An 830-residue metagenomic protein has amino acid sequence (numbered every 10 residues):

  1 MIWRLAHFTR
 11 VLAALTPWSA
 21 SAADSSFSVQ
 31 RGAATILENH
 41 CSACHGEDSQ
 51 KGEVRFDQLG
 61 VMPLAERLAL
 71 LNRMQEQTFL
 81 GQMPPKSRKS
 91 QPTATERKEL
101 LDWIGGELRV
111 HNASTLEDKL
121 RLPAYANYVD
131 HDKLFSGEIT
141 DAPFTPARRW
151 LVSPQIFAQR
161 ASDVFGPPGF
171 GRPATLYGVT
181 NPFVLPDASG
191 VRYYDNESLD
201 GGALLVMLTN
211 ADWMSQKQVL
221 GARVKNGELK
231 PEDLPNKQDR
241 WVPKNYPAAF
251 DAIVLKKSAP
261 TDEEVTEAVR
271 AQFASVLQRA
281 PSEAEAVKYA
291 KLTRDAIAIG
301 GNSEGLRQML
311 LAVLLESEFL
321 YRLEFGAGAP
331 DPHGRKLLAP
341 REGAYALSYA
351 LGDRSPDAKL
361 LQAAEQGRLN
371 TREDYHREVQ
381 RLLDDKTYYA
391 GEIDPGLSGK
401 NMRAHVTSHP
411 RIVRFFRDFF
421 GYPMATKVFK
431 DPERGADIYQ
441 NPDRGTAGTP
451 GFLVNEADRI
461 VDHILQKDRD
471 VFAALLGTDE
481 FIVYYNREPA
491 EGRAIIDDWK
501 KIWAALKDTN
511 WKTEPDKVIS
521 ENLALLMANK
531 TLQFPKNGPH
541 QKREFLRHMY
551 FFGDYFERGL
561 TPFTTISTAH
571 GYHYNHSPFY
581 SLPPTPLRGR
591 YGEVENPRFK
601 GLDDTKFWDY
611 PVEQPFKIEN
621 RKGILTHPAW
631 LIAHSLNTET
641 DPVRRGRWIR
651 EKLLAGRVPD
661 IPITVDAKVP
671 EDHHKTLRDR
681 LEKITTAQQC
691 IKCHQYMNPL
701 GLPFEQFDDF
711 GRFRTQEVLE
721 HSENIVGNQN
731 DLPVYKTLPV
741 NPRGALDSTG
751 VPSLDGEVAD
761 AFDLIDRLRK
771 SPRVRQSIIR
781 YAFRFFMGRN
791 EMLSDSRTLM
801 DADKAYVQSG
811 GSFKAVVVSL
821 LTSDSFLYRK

Functional and structural regions predicted by a protein language model:
M1-L5: N-terminal secretory signal peptides that target proteins for export/translocation
A6-P17: Bacterial N-terminal signal peptides
S21-A249, A271-S275, R279-I299, E304 (+11 more regions): Aromatic- and Gly/Pro-enriched helix-to-coil junctions and flexible linker segments
A22-K98, D609, E613-A761, I765-R769 (+3 more regions): Sequence context surrounding c-type heme c attachment/ligation sites in exported
L100-W103, A113-E264, Q272, A280 (+5 more regions): Extended surface/linker regions that mediate inter-domain or inter-protein docking in multi-component redox
E285, Y289, S317, Y321-R322 (+8 more regions): Extended, hydrophobic alpha-helical segments in both membrane/secreted and soluble proteins
L320-L338: A structural signal for beta-strand and strand-to-loop patches characteristic of beta-rich domains
G326-D331, P432-A436, Q706-G711: Short secondary-structure boundary/capping segments
